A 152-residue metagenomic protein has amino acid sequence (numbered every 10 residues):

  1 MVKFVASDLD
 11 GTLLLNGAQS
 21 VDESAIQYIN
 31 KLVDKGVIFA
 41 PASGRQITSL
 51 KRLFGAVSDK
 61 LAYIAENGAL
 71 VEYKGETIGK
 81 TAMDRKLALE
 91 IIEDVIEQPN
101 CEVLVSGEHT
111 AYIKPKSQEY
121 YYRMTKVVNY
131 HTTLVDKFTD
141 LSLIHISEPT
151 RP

Functional and structural regions predicted by a protein language model:
M1-F4, D22: Mg2+-dependent phosphoryl-transfer enzymes with acidic/Ser/Thr/Gly-rich catalytic loops
K3-G17: Asp-based phosphoryl-transfer active-site loop
S7, L70-Y73, L141-S142: Short, basic/glycine-rich phosphate-binding loops at helix/coil junctions that contact nucleotide phosphates
N16-A18, G79-K80: A generic structural signal for short
E23-Y120: Active-site phosphate-binding/coordination module
Q98, D140-L143: Short gly/pro-enriched beta-turn/loop segments at secondary-structure junctions
Y120-K137: Acidic, His- and aromatic-enriched active-site or binding-groove loops in soluble protein domains that engage sugars
S142-P152: Residue-level detector of conserved catalytic or cofactor/ligand-binding positions in enzyme active sites
